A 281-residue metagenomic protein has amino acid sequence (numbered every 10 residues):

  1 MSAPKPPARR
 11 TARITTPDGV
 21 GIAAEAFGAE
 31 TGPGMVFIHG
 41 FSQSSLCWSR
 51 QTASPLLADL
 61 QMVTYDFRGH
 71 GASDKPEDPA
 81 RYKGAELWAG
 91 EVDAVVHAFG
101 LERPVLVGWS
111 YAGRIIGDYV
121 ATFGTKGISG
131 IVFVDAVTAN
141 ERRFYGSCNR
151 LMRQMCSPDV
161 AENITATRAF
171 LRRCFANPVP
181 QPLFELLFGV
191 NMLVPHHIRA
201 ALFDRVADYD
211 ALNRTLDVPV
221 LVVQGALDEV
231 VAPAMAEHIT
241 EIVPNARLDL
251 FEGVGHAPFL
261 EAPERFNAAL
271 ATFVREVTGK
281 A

Functional and structural regions predicted by a protein language model:
A3-G21: N-terminal cap/lid segment of alpha/beta-hydrolase-fold proteins
P17, Q61-Y111, A268: Active-site loop/oxyanion-hole signature of alpha/beta-hydrolase fold enzymes
V20-K75: Conserved HGGG/HGGXW glycine-rich cap/lid loop of the alpha/beta-hydrolase fold
C47-S49, S73-P79, R143-F144, P233-A234: Conserved catalytic-core motifs of eukaryotic protein kinase domains, centered on the activation segment
G117-D159: Flexible "cap/lid" loop of the alpha/beta hydrolase fold
R142-S147, V160-R214: Conserved alpha/beta-hydrolase catalytic His-Asp/Glu region
A201-E241, L250: Conserved serine/cysteine hydrolase catalytic core
A246-A281: Catalytic active-site module of serine/aspartate enzymes centered on a nucleophile-bearing elbow/loop
